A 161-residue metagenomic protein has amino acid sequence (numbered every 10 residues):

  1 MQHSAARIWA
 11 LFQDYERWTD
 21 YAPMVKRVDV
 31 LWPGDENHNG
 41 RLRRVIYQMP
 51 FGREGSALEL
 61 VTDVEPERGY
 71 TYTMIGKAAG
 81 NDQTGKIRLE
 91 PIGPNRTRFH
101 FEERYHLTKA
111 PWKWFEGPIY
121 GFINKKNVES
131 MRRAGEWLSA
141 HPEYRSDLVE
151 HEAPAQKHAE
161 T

Functional and structural regions predicted by a protein language model:
M1-D35, A153-T161: Hydrophobic ligand-binding cavity/cleft-lining segments
S4-A6, P33-N37, T62-G69, R88-H100: A short, structured loop/turn motif at beta-sheet edges
R7-F12, W18, R43-V45, V61 (+4 more regions): Hydrophobic pocket/interface hotspot
V28-V30, V45-Y47, S56-D63, M74-G76 (+2 more regions): Hydrophobic/aromatic beta-strand elements that line small-molecule binding cavities or substrate pockets in beta-rich
E36-N37, P50-R53, A78-N81: Short glycine/serine/proline-enriched coil/turn segments at secondary-structure junctions
M74-E129, R145-L148: Beta-strand/loop substructures that line and gate deep hydrophobic ligand-binding cavities in soluble
R132-T161: Short, highly charged C-terminal tails/helix-capping segments
